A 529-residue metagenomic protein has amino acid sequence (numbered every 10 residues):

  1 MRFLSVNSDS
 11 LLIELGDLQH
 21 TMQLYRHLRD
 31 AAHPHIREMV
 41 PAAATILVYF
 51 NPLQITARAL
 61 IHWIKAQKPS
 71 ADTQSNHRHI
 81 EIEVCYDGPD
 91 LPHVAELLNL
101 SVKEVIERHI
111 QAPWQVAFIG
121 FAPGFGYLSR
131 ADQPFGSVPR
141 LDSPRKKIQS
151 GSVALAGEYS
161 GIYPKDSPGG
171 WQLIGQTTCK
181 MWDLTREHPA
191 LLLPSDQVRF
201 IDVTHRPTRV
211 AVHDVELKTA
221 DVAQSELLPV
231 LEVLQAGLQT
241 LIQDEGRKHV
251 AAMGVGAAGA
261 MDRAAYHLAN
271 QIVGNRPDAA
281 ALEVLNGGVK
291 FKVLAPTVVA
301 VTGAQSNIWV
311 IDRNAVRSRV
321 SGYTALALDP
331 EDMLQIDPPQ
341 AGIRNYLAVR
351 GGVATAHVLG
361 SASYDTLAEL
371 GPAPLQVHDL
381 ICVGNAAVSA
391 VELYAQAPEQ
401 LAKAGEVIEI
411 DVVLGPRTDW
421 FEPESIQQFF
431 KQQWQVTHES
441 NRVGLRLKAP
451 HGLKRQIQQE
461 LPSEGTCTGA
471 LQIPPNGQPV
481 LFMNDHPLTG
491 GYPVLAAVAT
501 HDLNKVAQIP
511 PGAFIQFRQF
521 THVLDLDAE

Functional and structural regions predicted by a protein language model:
M1-E529: Conserved "landmark" site that anchors the functional core of diverse proteins
